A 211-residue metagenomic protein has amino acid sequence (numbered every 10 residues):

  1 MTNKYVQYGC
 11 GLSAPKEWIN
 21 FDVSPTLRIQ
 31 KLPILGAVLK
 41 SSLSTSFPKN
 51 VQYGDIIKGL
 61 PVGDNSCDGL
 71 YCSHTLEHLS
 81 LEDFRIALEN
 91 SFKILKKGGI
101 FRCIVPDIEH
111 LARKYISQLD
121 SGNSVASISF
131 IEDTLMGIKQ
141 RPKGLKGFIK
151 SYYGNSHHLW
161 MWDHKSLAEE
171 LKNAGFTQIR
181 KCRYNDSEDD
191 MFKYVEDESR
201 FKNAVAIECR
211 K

Functional and structural regions predicted by a protein language model:
N3-R113, K165, I207-K211: Conserved SAM-binding loop
E82-F92, K96, I100-R210: S-adenosyl-L-methionine-dependent methyltransferase catalytic module, highlighting the catalytic core
